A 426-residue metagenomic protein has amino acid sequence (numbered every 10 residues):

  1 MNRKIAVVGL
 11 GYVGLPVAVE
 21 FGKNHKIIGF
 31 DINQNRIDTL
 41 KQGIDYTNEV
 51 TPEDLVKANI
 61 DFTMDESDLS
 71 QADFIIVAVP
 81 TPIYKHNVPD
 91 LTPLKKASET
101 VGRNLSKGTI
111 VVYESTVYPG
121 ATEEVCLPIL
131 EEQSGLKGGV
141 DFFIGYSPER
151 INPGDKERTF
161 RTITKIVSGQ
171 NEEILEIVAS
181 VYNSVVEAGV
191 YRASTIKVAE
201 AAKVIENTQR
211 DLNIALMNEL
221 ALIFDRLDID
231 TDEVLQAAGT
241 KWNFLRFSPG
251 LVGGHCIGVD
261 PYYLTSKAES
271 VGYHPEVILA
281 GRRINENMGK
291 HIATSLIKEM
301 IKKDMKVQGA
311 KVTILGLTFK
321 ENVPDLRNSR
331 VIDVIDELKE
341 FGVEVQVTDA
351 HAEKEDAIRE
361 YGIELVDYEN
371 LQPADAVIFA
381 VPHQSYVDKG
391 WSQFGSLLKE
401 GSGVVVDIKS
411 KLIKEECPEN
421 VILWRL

Functional and structural regions predicted by a protein language model:
M1-L426: Structural/interface elements that position substrates and couple domains in central-metabolism enzymes
